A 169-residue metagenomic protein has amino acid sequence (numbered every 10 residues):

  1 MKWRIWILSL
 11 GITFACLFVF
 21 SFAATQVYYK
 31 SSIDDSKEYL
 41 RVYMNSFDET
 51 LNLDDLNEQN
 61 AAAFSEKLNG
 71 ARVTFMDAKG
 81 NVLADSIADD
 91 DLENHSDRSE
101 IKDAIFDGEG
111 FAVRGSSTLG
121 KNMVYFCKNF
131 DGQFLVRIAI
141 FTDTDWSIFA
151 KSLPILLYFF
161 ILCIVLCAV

Functional and structural regions predicted by a protein language model:
M1-N81, I87-L92, S147, P154: Juxtamembrane segments flanking the first transmembrane helix of membrane-anchored signal-transduction proteins
S21-Y29, F159-V169: Cytosolic-side ends of inner-membrane transmembrane helices, especially those that anchor bacterial signal-transduction
Y39-V42, S99, I140: Generic alpha-helical secondary structure signal
E49, D131-G132, I138-L157: Helix-start (N-cap) segments at beta->loop->alpha junctions that couple sensory/regulatory domains to adjoining helices
N52, E109-G110, L157: Generic structural signal for secondary-structure transition and capping sites
L83-A84, F134: A structural microfeature
D90-G132: Membrane-proximal, non-catalytic sensory/regulatory domains of signal-transducing membrane proteins
